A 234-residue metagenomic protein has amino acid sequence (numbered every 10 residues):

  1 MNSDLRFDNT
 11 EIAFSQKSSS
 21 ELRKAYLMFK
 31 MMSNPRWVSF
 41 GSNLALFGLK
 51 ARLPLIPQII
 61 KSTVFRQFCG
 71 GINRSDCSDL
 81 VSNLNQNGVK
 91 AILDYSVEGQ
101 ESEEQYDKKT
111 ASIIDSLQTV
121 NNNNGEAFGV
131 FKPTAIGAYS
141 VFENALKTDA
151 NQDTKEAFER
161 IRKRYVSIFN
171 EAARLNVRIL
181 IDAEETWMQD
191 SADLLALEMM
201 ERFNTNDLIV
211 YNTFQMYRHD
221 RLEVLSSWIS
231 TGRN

Functional and structural regions predicted by a protein language model:
M1-N234: Positively charged, amphipathic and often flexible ligand-engagement surfaces
